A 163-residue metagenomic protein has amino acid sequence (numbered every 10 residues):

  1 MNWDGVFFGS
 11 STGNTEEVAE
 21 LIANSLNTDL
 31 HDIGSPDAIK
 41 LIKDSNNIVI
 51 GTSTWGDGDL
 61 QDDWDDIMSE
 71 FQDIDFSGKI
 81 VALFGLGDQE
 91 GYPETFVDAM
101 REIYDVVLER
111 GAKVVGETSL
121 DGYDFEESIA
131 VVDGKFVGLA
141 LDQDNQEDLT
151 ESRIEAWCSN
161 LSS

Functional and structural regions predicted by a protein language model:
W3, N14, S25, D29 (+1 more regions): FMN-binding flavodoxin-like domain, especially the glycine-rich phosphate-binding loop
D4-G9: Short, hydrophobic/glycine-enriched beta-strand segments
S10-E16: Glycine-rich NAD(P) Rossmann-fold beta1-alpha1 loop
T28-I39: A short beta-strand-loop structural module common to alpha/beta enzyme folds
